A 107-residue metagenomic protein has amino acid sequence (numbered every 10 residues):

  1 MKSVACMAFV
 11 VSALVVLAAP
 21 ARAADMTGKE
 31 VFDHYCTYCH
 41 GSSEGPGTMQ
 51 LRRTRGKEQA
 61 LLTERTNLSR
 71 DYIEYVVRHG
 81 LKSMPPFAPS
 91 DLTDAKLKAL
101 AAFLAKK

Functional and structural regions predicted by a protein language model:
M1-C6: Positively charged n-region of N-terminal signal peptides that target proteins for export
M7-V16: Bacterial N-terminal signal peptides
V16-V31: Electrostatic cytochrome c docking/interface patches
T27, S69-Y72: Hydrophobic alpha-helical segments typical of transmembrane helices and their membrane-interface/capping positions
K29-E58, Y75, K106-K107: Periplasmic/extracellular electron-transfer cofactor-ligation site, primarily the c-type cytochrome heme-c attachment
Y38, G45, L68, K82-S83: A general structural signal for well-ordered secondary-structure junctions
R53-T66, Y75-K107: Axial heme c-ligation environment in periplasmic c-type cytochrome domains
